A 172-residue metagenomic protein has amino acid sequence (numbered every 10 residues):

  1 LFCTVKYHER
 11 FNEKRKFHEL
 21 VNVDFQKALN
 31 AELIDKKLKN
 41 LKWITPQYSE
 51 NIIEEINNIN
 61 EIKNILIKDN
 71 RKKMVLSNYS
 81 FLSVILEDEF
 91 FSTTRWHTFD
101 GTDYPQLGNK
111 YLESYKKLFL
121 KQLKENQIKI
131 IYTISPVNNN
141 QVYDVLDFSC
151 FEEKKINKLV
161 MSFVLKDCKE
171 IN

Functional and structural regions predicted by a protein language model:
L1-C3: Hydrophobic membrane-insertion alpha-helices, especially the h-region of bacterial N-terminal signal peptides
Y7-H18, N22-D100, K129-V137: Short periplasmic/luminal acceptor-recognition loop of GT-C membrane glycosyltransferases, typified by
R10, K155-I156, N172: Compositionally biased, intrinsically disordered low-complexity segments enriched in polar/proline residues
S77, F81-I85, G101-V160: Periplasmic/luminal catalytic loop of GT-C fold multi-pass membrane glycosyltransferases that transfer sugars from
S162-E170: Conserved beta strand-loop-helix elements of the APE1-like EEP
